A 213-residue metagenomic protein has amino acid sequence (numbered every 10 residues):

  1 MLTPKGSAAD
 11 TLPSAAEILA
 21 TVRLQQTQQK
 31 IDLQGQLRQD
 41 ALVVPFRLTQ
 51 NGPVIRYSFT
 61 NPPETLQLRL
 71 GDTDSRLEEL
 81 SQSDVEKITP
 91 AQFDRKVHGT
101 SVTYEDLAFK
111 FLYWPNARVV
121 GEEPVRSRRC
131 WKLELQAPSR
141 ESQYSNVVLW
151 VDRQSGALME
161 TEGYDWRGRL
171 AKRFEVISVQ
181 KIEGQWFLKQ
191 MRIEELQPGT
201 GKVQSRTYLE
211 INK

Functional and structural regions predicted by a protein language model:
L2-G52: N-terminal cleavable signal peptides for secretion/export
D10-A20, L24-K30, D72-S145, D165-G168: Flexible, processing/modification-adjacent segments and terminal tails in exported/periplasmic/extracellular proteins
I31-G35, F46, I55-Y57, S145-V147 (+1 more regions): One face of beta-strands
Q36-D40, S58-T60, E78-Q82, Q136-P138 (+2 more regions): A generic structural motif
D40-V44, P62-R69, S81-I88, E141-Y144 (+1 more regions): Short, surface-exposed beta-strand/loop "edge" segments at domain boundaries and coil↔beta transitions
P45-Q50, Q67-L70, A117-E122, I177-V179: Short, exposed beta-strand/loop patches in secreted or surface proteins that constitute
R129-K213: Gly/Pro-enriched, hydrophobic low-complexity segments that function as extracytoplasmic propeptides/linkers
